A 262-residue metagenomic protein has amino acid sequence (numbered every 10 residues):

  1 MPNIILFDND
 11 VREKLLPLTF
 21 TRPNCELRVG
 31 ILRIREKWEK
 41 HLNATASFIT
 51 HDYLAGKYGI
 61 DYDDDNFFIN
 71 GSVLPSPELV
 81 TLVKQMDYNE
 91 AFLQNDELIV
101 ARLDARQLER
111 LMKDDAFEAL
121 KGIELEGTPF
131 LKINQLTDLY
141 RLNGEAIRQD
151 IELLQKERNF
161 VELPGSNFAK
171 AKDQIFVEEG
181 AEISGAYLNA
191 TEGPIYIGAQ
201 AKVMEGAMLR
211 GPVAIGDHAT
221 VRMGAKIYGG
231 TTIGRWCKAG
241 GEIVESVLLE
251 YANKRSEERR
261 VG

Functional and structural regions predicted by a protein language model:
M1-D173, G180, R259: Terminal amphipathic alpha-helical/low-complexity segments used for targeting or macromolecular assembly
E162-G262: Structural signal for interior beta-strand "rungs" in well-ordered beta-sheet cores of soluble enzyme domains
